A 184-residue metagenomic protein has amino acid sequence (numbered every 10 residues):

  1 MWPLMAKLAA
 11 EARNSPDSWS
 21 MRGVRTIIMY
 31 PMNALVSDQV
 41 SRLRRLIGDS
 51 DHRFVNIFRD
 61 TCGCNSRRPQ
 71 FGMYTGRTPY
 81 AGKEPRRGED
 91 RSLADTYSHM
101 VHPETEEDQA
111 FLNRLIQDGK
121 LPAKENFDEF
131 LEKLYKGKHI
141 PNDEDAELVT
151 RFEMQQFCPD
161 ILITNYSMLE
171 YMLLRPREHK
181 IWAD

Functional and structural regions predicted by a protein language model:
M1-L4: Walker A/P-loop
A12-G23, Y30, A34-L162, Y166-A183: A substrate-engagement module of RecA-like helicase motors
